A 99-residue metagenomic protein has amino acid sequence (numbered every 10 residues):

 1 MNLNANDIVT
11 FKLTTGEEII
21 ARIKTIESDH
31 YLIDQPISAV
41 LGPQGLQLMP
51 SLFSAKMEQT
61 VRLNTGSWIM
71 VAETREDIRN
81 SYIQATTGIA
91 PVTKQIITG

Functional and structural regions predicted by a protein language model:
N2-G99: Conserved RNA-binding domains used in RNP assembly and mRNA/RNA metabolism
